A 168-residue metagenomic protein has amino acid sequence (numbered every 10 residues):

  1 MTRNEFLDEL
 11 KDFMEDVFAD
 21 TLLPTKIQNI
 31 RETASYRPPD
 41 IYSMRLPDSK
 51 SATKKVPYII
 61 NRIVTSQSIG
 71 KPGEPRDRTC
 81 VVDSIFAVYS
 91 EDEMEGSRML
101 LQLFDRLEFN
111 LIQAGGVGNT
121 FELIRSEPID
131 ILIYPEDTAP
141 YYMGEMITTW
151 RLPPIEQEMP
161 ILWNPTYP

Functional and structural regions predicted by a protein language model:
M1-N4, M94, R98: Charge-dense, low-complexity intrinsically disordered segments
M1-P72, I161-P168: Small/polar-rich, solvent-exposed N-terminal microdomains that initiate assembly or binding
T21-L22, R98-E158: Acidic-leaning, charged glycine-interspersed low-complexity segments
T53-K55, E74-R78, E136-Y142: Solvent-exposed loop and beta-edge segments used for protein-protein assembly and interaction
I59, C80-V82, G144-T148: Hydrophobic residues positioned within well-ordered beta-strands of beta-sheet architectures
N61-E91: Active-site-adjacent structural patch at catalytic or cofactor/ligand-binding sites
S68-P72, Y89-E95, L152-I161: Short, cysteine-centered beta-strand-loop-beta hairpins and adjacent loop/turn segments enriched in charged/polar
G73-T79, G96-D105: "Short basic amphipathic alpha-helical interaction patches in structured regions
